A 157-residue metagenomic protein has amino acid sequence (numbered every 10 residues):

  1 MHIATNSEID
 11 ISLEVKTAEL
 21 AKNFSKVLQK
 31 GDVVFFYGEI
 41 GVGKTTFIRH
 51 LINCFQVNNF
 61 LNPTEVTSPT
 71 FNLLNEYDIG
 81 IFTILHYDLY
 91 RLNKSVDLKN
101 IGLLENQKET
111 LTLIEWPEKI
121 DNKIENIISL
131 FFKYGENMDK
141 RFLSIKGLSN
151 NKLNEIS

Functional and structural regions predicted by a protein language model:
H2-N23: N-terminal pre-Walker A segment at the start of P-loop NTPase domains
V34-F36: Hydrophobic anchor at the beta1->P-loop junction of P-loop NTPases
I40: The conserved Walker
K44: Conserved lysine of the Walker
N53-E65: Post-Walker A helix-loop "phosphate-sensing" segment adjacent to the P-loop in P-loop NTPases
T70, L74-E115: Conserved nucleotide-sensing/catalytic segment adjacent to the nucleotide-binding pocket in NTP-handling enzymes
V96-L98, L104-S157: Short phosphate-coordinating micro-motif centered on Lys-Gly-acidic
